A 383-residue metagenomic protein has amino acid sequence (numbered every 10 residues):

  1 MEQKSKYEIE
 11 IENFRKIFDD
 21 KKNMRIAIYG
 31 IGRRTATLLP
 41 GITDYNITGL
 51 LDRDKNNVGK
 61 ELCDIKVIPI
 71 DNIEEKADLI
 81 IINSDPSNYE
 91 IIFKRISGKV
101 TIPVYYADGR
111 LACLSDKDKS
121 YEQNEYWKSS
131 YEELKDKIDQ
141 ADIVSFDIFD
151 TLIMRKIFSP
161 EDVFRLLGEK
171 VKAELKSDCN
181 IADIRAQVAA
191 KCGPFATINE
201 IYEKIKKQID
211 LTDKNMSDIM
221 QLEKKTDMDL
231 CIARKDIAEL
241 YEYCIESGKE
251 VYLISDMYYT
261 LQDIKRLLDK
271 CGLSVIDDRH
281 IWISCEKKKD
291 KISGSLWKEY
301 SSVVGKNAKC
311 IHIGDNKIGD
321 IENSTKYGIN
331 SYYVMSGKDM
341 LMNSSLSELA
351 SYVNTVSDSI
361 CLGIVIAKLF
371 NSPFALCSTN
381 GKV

Functional and structural regions predicted by a protein language model:
M1-K117: Hydrophobic, well-ordered beta-alpha structural blocks that scaffold small-molecule cofactor pockets
A27-R34, L50, M216-C271, H280-I283: Substrate-recognition element of Asp-dependent hydrolases with the DxDx(T/V) motif
N57-E61, Y252-I254, Y258-K309: Substrate-recognition "cap/lid" segment bordering the active-site pocket of phosphatases
G98, I102-F146, K368-V383: Non-catalytic pre-domain segments flanking phosphatase-related domains
K135-A182: Active-site neighborhood of HAD-like aspartate-dependent phosphohydrolases
V163-K224: A metal-dependent, Asp-based hydrolase signature
K206, E322, D339-V383: C-terminal accessory extensions appended to soluble enzyme cores
I313, I318-L346: Acidic, Mg2+-coordinating phosphoryl-transfer loop and its flanking beta/alpha structural elements, shared across
